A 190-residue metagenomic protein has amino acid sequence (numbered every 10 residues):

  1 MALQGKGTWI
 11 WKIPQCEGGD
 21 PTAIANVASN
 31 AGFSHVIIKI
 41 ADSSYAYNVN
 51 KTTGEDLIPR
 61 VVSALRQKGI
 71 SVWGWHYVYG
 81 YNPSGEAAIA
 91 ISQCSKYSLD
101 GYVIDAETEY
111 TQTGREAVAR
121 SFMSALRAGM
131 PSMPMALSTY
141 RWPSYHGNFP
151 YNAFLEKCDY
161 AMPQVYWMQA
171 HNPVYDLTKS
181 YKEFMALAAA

Functional and structural regions predicted by a protein language model:
M1-A2, A23-G32, T52-G69, I91-S98 (+2 more regions): Acidic (Asp/Glu)-rich catalytic clusters
M1-S34, K39-A41, H76-G80, A136-R141: Boundary/entry segment of secreted carbohydrate-active catalytic domains
L3-W9, S34-I37, G69-W73, L99-V103 (+3 more regions): Structural preference for beta-strand elements that scaffold enzyme active sites
T8-I13, I70-P83, A119-N148, A190: Aromatic-lined carbohydrate-recognition surfaces of secreted/lumenal glycan-active proteins
K12-N30, N82-K96, P143-F154, L177: Short, acidic/polar
I13-C16, A41-A46, Y77-N82, A106-T113 (+2 more regions): Solvent-exposed loop/turn segments at secondary-structure junctions within structured extracellular/periplasmic domains
S34-A46, I89-V118: Active-site groove signature of glycoside hydrolases
E55, A117-R120, S124, A128-M135 (+2 more regions): Glycoside hydrolase catalytic-domain groove-lining segments
